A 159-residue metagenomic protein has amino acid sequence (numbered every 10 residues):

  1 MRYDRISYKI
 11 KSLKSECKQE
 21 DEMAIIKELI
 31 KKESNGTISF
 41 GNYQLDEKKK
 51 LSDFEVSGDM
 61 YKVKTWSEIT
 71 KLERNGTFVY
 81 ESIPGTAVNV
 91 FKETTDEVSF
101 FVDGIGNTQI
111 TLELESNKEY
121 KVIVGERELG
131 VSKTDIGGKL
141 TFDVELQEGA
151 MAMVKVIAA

Functional and structural regions predicted by a protein language model:
R2-T77: Feature for mature exported/ectodomain regions
K9, K14-C17, F101, T134 (+1 more regions): Serine/proline-rich low-complexity intrinsically disordered segments, especially terminal tails, linkers
I30, Y120-I123: Carbohydrate-interacting/catalytic domains
K49-W66, T70-R74, S82, I110 (+1 more regions): C-terminal beta-strand-rich structural cap/linker in extracellular carbohydrate-active enzymes
E68-I105: Surface beta-strand/loop "capping" patches
F101-K118: Surface-exposed beta-strand/loop patches in extracellular or lumenal glycoproteins
E119, V131-S132: Short, contiguous, helix-prone interaction/anchoring segments in small proteins
I123-L129: Change "in extracellular beta-sheet-rich domains … of secreted and cell-surface proteins" to "in beta-sheet-rich domains
